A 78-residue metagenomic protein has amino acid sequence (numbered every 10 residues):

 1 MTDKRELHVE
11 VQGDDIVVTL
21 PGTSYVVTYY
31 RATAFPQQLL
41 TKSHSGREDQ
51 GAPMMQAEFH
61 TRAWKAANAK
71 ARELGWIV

Functional and structural regions predicted by a protein language model:
T2-F35: N-terminal acidic leader/helix
L40-V78: Mixed-charge, Lys/Arg-enriched low-complexity segments
